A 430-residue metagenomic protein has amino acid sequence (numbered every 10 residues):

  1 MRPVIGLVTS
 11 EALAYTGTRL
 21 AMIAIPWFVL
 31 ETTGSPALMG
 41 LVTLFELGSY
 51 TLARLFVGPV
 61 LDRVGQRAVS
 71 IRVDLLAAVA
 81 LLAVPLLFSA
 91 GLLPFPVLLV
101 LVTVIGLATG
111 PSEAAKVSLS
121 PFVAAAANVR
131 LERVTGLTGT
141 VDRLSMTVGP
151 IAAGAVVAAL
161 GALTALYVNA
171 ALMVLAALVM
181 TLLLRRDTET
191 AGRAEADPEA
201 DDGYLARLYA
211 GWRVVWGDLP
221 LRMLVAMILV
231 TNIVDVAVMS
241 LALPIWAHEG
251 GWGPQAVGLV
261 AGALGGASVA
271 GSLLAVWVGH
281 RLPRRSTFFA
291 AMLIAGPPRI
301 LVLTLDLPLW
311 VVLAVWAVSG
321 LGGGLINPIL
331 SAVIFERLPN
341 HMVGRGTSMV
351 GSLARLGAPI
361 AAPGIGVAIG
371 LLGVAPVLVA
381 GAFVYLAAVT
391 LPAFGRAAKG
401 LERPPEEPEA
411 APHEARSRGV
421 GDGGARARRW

Functional and structural regions predicted by a protein language model:
M1-I5, R186-M227, P412-W430: Juxtamembrane intracellular "pre-TM" segments in multi-pass secondary transporters
M1-V8, P36, F95, L99 (+5 more regions): Primarily residues marking transmembrane-helix entry/exit sites
I5, T9, A37-L41, A53 (+9 more regions): Signature of the 12-TM Major Facilitator Superfamily
G6-M22, E46-P59, G65-A77, V97-V157 (+6 more regions): Substrate-agnostic recognition of the 12-TM MFS/MFS-like secondary transporter fold
A21-A24, F28, T33-T43, G136 (+2 more regions): Small-residue hotspots at the loop-to-helix junctions and early N-terminal turns of transmembrane alpha-helices
A24, L160-Y167, R207-S272, V379: A single, central transmembrane helix in multi-pass transporters
L52-F56, R63, R67, A83 (+2 more regions): C-terminal transmembrane bundle of multi-pass solute transporters/carriers
F95-G106, R130-G192, G258, G262 (+2 more regions): Hydrophobic alpha-helical transmembrane segments
